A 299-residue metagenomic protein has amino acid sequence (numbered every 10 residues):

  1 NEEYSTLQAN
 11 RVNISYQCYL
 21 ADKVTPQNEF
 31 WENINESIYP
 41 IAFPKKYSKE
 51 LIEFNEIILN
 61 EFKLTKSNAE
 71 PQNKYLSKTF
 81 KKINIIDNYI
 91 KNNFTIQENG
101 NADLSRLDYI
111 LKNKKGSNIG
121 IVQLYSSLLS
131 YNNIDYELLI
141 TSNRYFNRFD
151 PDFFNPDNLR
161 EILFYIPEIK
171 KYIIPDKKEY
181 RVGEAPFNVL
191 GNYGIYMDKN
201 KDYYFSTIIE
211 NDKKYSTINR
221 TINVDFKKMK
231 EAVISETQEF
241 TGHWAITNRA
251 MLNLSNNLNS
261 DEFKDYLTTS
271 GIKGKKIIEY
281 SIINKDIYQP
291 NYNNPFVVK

Functional and structural regions predicted by a protein language model:
N1, K114-S117: A conserved hydrophobic secondary-structure block that centers on an alpha-helix together with its immediately flanking
N1-N99, K228-L254: Secretory-pathway-linked proteins and extracytosolic
K66-N73, F80, D87, S117 (+2 more regions): Extended, non-catalytic substrate-recognition/exosite surfaces adjacent to catalytic cores, especially in enzymes
N93-K115: Short, conserved helix/loop micro-motifs enriched in His/Cys and acidic residues
I96, S117, Y125, S130-E137 (+3 more regions): Soluble catalytic regions of membrane-associated enzymes that act on cell-envelope and secretory-pathway components
R106, Q123, N158-R160, I166-I169 (+3 more regions): Short, well-ordered loop/turn elements at secondary-structure boundaries
I119-I208: Hydrophobic/aromatic-rich core segments of domains that either
L190, K199-K299: Long hydrophobic segments that form regular secondary structure
